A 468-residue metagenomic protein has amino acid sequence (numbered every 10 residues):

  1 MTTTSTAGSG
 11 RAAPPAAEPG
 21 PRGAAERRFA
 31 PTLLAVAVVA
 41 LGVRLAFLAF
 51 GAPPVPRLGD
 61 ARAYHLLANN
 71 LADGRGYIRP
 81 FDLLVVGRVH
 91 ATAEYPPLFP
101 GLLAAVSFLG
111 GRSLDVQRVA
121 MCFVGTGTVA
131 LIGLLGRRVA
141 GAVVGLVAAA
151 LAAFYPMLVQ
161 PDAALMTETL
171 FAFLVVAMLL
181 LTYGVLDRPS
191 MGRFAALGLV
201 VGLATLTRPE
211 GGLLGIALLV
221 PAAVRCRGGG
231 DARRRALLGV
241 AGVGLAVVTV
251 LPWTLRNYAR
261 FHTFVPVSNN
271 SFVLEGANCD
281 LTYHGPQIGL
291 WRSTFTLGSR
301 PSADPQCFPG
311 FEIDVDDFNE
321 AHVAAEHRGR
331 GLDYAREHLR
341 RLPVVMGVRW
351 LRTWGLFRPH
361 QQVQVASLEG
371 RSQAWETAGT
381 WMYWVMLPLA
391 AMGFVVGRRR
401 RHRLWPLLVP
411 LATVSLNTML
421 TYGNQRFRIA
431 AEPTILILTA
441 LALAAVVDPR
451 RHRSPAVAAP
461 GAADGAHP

Functional and structural regions predicted by a protein language model:
M1-A46, R234-L245, P449-P468: Start-transfer (signal-anchor) and selected internal transmembrane alpha helices of multi-pass inner/ER membrane
G20, V139-A142, M178-A196, A222-G228 (+1 more regions): Membrane-interface transmembrane helices that cradle and orient dolichyl/undecaprenyl
G59, V116-V124, V147-Y183, M191-A195 (+2 more regions): Multi-pass, polyprenyl lipid-linked donor-dependent membrane glycosyltransferases
D60, L66-D73, V85-R112, F123 (+2 more regions): Short hydrophobic/aromatic helix or loop-helix immediately within or flanking a transmembrane segment in polytopic
P97-A104, L109-A130, P161, L165 (+1 more regions): Loop-to-helix entry region of an early transmembrane alpha helix in multi-pass inner-membrane enzymes
R112-V116, D316, E326-H327, D333-L407: Membrane-interface anchor segments at the N-terminal boundary of transmembrane helices in multi-pass membrane enzymes
V119-A140, A177, L389: Transmembrane-helix motifs of polytopic, lipid-linked glycan transferases
F261, V265-G355: Membrane-proximal stem/loop segments at transmembrane-domain junctions that anchor or position
